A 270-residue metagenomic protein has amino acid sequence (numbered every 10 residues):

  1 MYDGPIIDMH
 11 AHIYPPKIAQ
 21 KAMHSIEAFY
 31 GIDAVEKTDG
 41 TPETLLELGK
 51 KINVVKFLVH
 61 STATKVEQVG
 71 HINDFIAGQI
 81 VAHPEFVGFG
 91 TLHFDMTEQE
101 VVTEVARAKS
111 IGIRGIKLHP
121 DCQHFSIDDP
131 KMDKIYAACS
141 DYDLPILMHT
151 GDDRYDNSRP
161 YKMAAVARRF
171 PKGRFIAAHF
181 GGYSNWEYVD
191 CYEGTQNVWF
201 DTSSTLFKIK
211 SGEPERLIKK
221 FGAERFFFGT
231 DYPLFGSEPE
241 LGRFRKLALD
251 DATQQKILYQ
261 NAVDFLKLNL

Functional and structural regions predicted by a protein language model:
M1-H12, P16-K56, G222-F227, E238-L270: Mid-to-C-terminal alpha-helical segments outside catalytic/metal-binding sites
I6-Y14, A108, I135, L147-H149 (+1 more regions): A generic "structured core" feature
H10, G49, I76, A108 (+7 more regions): Conserved, mostly hydrophobic/aromatic
H12-Y14, T62-T64, T91-D95, H119-Q123 (+4 more regions): Active-site beta-loop-alpha junctions enriched in small/polar residues
T44-L48, I72-Q79, E104-A108, K131-I135 (+4 more regions): A general structural detector for well-ordered alpha-helical segments in enzyme core domains, enriched
V55-K56, T64-L147, K208: Active-site gating/metal-coordination segments in enzymes
R114-G115, F125-F227: Catalytic pocket-lining loop regions of alpha/beta-barrel enzymes, especially the amidohydrolase/enolase/GH5 lineages
